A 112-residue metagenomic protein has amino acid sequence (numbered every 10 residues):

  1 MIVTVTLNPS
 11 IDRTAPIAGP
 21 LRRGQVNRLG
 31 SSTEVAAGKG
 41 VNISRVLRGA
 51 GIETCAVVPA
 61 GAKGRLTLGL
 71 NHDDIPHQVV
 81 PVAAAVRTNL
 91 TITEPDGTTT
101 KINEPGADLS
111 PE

Functional and structural regions predicted by a protein language model:
M1-C55: Glycine-rich phosphate/adenosyl-contacting loop at the front of the ribokinase-like
R23, R48-E112: Conserved N-terminal subdomain of the carbohydrate kinase-like
